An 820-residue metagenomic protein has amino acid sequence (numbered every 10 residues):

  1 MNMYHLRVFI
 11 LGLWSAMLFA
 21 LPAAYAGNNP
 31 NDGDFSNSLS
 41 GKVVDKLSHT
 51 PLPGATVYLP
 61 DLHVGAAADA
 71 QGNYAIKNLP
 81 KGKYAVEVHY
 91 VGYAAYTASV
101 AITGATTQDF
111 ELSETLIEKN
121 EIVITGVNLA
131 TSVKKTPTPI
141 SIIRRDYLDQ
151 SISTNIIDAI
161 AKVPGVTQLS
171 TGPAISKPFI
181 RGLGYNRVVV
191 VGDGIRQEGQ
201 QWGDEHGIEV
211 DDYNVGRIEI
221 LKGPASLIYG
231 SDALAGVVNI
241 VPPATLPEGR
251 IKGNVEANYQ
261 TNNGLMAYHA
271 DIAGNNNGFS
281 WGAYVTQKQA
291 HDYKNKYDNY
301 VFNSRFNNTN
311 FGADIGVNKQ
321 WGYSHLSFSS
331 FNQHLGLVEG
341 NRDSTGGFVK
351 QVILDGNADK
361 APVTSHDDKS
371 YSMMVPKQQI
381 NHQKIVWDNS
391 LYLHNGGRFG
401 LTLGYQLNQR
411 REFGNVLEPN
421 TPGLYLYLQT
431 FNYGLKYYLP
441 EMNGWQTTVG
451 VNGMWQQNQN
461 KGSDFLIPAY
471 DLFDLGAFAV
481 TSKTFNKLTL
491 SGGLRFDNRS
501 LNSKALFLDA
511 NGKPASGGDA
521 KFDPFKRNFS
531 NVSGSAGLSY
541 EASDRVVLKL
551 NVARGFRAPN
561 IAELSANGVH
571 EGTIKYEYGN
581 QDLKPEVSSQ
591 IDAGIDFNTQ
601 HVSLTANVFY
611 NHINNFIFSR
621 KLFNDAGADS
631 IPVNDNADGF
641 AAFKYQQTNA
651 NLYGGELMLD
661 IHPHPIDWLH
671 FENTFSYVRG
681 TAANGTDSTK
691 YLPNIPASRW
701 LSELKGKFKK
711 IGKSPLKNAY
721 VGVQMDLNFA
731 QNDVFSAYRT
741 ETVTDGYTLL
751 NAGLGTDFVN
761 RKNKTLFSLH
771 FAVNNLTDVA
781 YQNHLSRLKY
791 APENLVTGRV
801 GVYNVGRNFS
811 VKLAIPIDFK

Functional and structural regions predicted by a protein language model:
K42-S48, P53-P60, E87-Y93, T103-D149: Short, acidic, small-residue-rich periplasmic hinge/interaction motif at the N-terminus of Gram-negative outer-membrane
A75-N78, F179, I195-K222: Short acidic/polar hinge/loop motifs at secondary-structure boundaries that mediate gating or recognition
T107-E111, I156-A159, A174-F179, V191 (+4 more regions): N-terminal periplasmic accessory domains that precede and gate Gram-negative outer-membrane beta-barrel machines
G199, N214-G216, L227-Y297, S304-F311 (+1 more regions): Outer-membrane beta-barrel translocator/receptor signature
A290, F302-S304, N308, G322-W387 (+5 more regions): Flexible loop and strand-edge segments within Gram-negative outer membrane beta-barrel domains
P422-K436, Y578-K584, Q590, T599 (+3 more regions): Outer membrane beta-barrel strand-and-loop segments of large Gram-negative receptors, especially TonB-dependent
F609-I613, S630-Q731: Gram-negative outer-membrane beta-barrel transporters
I613-N615, S619, L727-V734, T756-K820: C-terminal beta-signal and adjacent terminal beta-strands/loops of Gram-negative outer-membrane beta-barrel proteins
